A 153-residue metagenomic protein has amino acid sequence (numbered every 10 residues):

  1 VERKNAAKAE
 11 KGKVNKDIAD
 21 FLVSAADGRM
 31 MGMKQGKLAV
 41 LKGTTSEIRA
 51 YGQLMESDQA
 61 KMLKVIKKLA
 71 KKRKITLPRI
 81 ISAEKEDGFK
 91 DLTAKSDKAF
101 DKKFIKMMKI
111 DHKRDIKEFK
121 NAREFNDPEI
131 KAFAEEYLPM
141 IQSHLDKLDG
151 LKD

Functional and structural regions predicted by a protein language model:
V1-D153: His/Met- and acidic-residue-enriched segments that coordinate or traffic transition-metal cofactors and support
